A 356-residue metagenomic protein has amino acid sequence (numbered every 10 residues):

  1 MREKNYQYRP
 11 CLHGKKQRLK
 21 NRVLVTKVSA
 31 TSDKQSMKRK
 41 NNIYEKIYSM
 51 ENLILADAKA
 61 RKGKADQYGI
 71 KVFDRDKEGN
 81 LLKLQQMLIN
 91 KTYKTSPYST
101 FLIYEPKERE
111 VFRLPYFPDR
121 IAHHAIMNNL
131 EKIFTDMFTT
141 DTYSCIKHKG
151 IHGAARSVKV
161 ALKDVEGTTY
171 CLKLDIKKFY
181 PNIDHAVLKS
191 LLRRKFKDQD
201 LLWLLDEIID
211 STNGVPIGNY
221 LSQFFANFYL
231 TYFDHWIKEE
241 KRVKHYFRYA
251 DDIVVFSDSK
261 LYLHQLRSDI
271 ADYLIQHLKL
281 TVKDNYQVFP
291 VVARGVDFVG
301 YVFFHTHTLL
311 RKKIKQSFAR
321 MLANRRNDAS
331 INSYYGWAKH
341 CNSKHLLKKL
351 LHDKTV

Functional and structural regions predicted by a protein language model:
M1-D33, K38, P115, H124 (+3 more regions): Right-hand nucleic-acid polymerase module
M1-L82: Non-catalytic, polymerase-adjacent accessory regions of viral genome-replication enzymes
K27-I43, M127-D184: Active-site-proximal segment of RNA-dependent polymerases
G63-K71, S96-I121, M137-K149, E207-N227: Short, conserved non-catalytic motifs in the polymerase core
D74-P97: Amphipathic alpha-helical blocks
N80, M87-L88, D141, A155-A250 (+4 more regions): Conserved polymerase palm-domain catalytic core
A271-L280: A common structural junction motif
